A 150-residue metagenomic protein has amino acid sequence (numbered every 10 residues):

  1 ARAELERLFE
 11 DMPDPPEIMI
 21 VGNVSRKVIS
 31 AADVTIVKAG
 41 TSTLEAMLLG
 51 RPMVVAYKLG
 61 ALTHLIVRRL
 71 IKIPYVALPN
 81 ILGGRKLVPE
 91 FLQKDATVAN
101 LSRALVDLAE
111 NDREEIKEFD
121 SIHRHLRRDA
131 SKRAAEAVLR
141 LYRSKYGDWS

Functional and structural regions predicted by a protein language model:
A1-S150: Nucleotide-activated sugar donor-binding and catalytic core shared by glycosyltransferases and related lipid-linked
